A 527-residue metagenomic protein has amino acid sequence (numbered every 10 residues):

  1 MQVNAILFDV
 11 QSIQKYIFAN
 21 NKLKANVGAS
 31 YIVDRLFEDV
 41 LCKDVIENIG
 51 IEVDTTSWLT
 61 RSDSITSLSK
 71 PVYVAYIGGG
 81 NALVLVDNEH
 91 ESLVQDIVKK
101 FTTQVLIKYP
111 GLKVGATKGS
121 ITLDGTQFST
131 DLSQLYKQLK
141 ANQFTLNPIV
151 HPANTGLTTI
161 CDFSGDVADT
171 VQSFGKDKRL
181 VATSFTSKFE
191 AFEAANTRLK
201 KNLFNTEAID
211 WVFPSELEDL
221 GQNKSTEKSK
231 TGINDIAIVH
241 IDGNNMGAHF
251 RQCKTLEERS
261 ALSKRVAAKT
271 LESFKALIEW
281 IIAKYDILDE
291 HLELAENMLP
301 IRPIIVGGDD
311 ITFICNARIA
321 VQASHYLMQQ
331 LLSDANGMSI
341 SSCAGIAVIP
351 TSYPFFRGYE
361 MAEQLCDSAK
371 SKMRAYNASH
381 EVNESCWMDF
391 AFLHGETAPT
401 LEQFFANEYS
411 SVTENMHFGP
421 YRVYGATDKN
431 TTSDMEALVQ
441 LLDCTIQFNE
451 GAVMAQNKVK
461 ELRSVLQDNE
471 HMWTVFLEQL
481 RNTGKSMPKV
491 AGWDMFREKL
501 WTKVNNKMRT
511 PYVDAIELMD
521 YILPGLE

Functional and structural regions predicted by a protein language model:
M1-E527: Regulatory and interdomain segments flanking nucleotide-handling catalytic cores in signaling/defense enzymes
